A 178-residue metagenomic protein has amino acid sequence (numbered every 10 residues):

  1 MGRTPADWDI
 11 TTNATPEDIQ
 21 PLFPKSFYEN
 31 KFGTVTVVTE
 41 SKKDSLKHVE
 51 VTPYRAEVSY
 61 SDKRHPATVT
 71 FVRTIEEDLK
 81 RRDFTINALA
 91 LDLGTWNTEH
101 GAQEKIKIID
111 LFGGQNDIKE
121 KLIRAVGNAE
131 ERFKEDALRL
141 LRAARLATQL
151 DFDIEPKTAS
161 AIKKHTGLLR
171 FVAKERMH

Functional and structural regions predicted by a protein language model:
M1-H178: Catalytic cores of the polymerase beta-like nucleotidyltransferase superfamily and closely associated nucleotide
